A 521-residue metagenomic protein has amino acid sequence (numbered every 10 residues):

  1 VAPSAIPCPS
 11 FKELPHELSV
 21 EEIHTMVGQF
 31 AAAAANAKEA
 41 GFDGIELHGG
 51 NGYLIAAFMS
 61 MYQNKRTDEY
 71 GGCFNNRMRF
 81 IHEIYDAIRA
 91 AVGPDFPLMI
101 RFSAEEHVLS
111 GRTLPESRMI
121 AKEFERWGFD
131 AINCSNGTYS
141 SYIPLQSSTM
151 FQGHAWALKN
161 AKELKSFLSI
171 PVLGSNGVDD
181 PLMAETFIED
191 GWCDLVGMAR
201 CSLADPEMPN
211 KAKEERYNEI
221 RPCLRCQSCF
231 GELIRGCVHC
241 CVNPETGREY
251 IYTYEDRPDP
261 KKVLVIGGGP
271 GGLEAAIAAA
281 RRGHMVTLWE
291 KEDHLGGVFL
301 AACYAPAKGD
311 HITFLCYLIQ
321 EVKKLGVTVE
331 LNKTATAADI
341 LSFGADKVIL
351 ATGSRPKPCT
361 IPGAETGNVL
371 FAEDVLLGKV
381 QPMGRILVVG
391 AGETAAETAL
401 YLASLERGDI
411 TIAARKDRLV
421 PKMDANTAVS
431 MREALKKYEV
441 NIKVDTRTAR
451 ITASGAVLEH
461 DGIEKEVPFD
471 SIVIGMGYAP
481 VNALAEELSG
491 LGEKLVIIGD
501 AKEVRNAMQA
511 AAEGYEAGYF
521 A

Functional and structural regions predicted by a protein language model:
V1-I266, P270, E274, A278-R281 (+2 more regions): Flavin-dependent oxidoreductase catalytic cores
A40, W127, R282-H284, L325 (+3 more regions): Conserved dinucleotide-binding and phosphotransfer motif residues
F42, F129, C193, V322 (+2 more regions): Local beta-strand N-terminus motif with an aromatic residue
I132, L164, F187, A199 (+9 more regions): Hydrophobic, well-ordered secondary-structure elements that form the walls of internal hydrophobic environments
T138-S140, C229, E245-E249, R355-P356 (+3 more regions): Active-site/binding-pocket entry motifs
L203, E207-R221, K333-S354: Small-residue-rich anion-binding loops in enzyme active sites
R257-E290, L295, E330-G344, A351-N368 (+3 more regions): Rossmann-like dinucleotide/flavin-binding elements
L288-L325, A399-T446, V504-R505: Rossmann-like dinucleotide-binding cores of NAD(P)H-dependent redox enzymes
